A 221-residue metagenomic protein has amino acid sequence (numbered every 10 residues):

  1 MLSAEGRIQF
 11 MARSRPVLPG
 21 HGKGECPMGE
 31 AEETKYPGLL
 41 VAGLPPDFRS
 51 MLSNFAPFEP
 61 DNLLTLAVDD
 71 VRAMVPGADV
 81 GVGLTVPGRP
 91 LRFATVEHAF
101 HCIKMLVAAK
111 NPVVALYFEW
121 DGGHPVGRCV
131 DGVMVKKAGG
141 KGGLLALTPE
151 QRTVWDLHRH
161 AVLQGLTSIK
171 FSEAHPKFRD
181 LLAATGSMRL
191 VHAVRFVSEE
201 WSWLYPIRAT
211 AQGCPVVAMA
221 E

Functional and structural regions predicted by a protein language model:
L2-E221: Charged, low-complexity intrinsically disordered segments
